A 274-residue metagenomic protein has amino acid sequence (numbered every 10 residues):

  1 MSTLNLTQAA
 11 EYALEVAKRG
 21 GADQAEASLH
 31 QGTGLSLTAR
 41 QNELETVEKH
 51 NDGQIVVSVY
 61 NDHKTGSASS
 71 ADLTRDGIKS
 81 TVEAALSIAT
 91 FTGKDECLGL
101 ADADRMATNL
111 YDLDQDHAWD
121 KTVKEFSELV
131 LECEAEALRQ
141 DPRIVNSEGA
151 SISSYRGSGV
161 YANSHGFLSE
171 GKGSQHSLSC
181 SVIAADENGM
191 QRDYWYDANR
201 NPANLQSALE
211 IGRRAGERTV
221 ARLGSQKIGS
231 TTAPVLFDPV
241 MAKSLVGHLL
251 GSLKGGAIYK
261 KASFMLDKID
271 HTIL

Functional and structural regions predicted by a protein language model:
M1-L274: Active-site bordering "gate/hinge" segments that shape substrate access to catalytic or cofactor-binding pockets
